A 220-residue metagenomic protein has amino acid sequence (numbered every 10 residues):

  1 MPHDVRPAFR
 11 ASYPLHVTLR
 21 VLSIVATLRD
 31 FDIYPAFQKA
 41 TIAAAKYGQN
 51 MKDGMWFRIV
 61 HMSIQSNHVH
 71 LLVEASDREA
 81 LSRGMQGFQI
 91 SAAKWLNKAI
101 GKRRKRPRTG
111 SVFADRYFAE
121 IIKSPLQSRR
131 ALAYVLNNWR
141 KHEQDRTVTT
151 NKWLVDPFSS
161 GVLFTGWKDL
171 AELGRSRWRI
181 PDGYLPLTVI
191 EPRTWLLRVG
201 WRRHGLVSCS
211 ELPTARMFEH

Functional and structural regions predicted by a protein language model:
M1-L15, L19-R20, V25-N67, E74-H220: Short Pro-Cys-Gly-centered "Cys-loop" motif that presents a nucleophilic cysteine in a tight turn
